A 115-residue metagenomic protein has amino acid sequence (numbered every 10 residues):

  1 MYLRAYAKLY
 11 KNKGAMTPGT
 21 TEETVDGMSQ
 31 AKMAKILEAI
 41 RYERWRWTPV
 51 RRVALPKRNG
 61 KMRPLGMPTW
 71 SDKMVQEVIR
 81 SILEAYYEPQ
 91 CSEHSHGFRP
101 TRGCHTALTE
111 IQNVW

Functional and structural regions predicted by a protein language model:
M1-W115: Conserved pre-catalytic core of RNA-dependent polymerases
